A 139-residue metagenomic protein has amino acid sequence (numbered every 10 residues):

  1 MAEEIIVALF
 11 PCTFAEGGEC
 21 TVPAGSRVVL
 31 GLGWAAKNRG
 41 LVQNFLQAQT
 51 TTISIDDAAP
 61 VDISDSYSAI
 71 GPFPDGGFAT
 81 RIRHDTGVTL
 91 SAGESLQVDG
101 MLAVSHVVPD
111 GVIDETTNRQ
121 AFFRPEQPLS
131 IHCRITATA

Functional and structural regions predicted by a protein language model:
M1-I55, A59-V88, Q97-A139: Beta-strand-rich recognition domains
A92-E94: Aromatic-rich surface patch/π-platform used for binding flat ligands and interfaces
